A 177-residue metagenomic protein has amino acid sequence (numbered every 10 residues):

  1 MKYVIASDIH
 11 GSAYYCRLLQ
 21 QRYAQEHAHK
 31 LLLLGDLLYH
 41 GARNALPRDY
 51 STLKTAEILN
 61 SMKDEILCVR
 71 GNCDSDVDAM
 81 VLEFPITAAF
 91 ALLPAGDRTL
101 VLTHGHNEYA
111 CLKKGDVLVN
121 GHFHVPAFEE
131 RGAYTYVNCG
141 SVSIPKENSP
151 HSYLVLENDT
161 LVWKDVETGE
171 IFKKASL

Functional and structural regions predicted by a protein language model:
M1, S176-L177: Short, Lys/Arg-enriched, disordered terminal segments
M1-A13, H27-K30, Y136, H151-N158 (+1 more regions): Amphipathic repeat-derived elements
K2-A95: Core catalytic region of metal-dependent phosphoesterases/phosphodiesterases, especially metallo-beta-lactamase-like
F84-P85, G96-K174: Conserved beta-sheet core of the metallophosphoesterase superfamily
